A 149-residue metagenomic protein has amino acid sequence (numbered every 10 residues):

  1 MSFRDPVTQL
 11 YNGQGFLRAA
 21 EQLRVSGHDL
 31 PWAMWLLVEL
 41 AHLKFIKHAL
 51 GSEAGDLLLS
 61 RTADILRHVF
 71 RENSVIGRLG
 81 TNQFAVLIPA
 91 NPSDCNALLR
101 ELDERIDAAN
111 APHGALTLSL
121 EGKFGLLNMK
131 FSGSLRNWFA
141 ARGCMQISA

Functional and structural regions predicted by a protein language model:
F3, L10-R24, H28-M34, A41-R67 (+4 more regions): Conserved long alpha-helical elements within nucleotide-processing catalytic cores of c-di-GMP signaling and class III
L10, L40, N91, A111 (+1 more regions): Hydrophobic pocket-lining residues within nucleotide cofactor-binding pockets
S52, P92, N96-D103, D107 (+2 more regions): Catalytic-core segments of nucleotide cyclases and related cyclic-nucleotide turnover enzymes
V75-R78, L118: A short pre-motif secondary-structure segment
L87-P89: Short hydrophobic/aromatic beta-strand micro-patches that form the beta-sheet surface supporting nucleotide- or nucleic
G122-F124: Compact sensory input modules in signal-transduction proteins
